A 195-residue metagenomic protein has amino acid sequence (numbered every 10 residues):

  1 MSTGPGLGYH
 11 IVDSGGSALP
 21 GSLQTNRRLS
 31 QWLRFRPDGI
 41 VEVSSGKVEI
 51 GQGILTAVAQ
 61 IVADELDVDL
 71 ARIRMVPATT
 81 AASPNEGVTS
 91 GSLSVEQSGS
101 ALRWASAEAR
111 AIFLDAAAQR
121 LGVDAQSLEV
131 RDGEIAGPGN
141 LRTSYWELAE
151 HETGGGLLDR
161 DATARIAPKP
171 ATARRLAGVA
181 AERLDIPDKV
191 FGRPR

Functional and structural regions predicted by a protein language model:
M1-R195: Cofactor-binding beta-sheet edge motifs in enzyme active sites
